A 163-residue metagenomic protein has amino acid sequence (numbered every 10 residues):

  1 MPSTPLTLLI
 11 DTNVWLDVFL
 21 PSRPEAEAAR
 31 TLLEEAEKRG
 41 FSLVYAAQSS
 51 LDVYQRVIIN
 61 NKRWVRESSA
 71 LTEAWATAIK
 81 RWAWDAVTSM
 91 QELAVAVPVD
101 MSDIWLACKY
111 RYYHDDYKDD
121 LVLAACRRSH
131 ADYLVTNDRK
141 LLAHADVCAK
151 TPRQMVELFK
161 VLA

Functional and structural regions predicted by a protein language model:
M1-Q48, V57-V65, F159-A163: Short, well-structured N-terminal submotif of metal-dependent ribonuclease cores
M1-S3, L123-A163: Acidic, PIN/NYN-like endoribonuclease modules and their adjacent C-terminal/linker elements
P21, A47-L51, K80-Y112: Acidic catalytic patch
R30-E34, W84-V87, V122-L123: Short amphipathic alpha-helical segments and helix-helix/interface helices
L51-Y54, L141-A143: Short, active-site-adjacent cap segments at secondary-structure transitions
N60-I79: A charged helix-plus-loop insertion that forms the helical arch/lid used to bind and gate nucleic-acid substrates
E92-Y133, N137-R139: Active-site neighborhoods of divalent-metal-dependent phosphate/nucleic-acid chemistry enzymes
